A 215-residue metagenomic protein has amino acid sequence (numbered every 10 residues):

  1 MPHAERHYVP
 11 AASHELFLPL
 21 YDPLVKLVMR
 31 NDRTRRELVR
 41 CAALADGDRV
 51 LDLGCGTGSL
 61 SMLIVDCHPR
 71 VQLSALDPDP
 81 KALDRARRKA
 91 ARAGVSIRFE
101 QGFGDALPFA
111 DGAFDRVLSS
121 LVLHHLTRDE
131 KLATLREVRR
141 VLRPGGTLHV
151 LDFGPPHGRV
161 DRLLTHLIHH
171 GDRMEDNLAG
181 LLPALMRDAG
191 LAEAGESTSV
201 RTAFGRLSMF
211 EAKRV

Functional and structural regions predicted by a protein language model:
M1-A43, S59-L60: Conserved class I S-adenosyl-L-methionine
E5-Y8, H149-S208: C-terminal alpha-helical "lid/dimerization" subdomain adjacent to the S-adenosyl-L-methionine
R40-A45, D66, L107: Glycine-rich helix-loop-beta junction characteristic of Rossmann-like nucleotide cofactor-binding loops
R49, G145-T147: Short glycine-centered segments of the SAM/dcSAM-binding site in methyltransferase folds
L51-L53, T57-A106: Class I SAM-dependent methyltransferase SAM/SAH-binding core
D105-R116: A short acidic, Gly/Pro-enriched loop at the edge of an enzyme's catalytic core that lines a small-molecule cofactor
R116-D129: A short SAM/SAH-binding and catalytic strip from SAM-dependent methyltransferases
L132-P144: A short glycine-rich, Lys/Arg-flanked "PGG" loop and its adjoining helix->strand segment in the class I
